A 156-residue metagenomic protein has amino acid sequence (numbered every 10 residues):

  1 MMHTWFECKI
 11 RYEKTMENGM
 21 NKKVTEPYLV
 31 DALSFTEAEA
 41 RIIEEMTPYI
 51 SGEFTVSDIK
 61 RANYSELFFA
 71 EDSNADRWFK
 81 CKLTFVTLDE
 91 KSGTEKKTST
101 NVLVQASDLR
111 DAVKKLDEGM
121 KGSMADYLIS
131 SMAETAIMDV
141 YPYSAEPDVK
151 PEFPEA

Functional and structural regions predicted by a protein language model:
M1-A40, F85: The feature marks the first
M1-F6, N21, E44, P48-V86 (+1 more regions): Intrinsic disorder/low-complexity detector
E13-D31, P48-S51, D89, T94-V102 (+2 more regions): A cross-kingdom feature marking solvent-exposed beta-strand/loop segments within repeated, beta-rich binding/scaffold
T15-E17, F35-E37, E66, L88-E90 (+2 more regions): Generic "edge-of-domain/loop-turn" microfeature
S34-Y49, D108-K121: A short, charged, amphipathic alpha-helix used as a generic interaction element across diverse proteins
A62-M124: Short, solvent-exposed interaction modules
